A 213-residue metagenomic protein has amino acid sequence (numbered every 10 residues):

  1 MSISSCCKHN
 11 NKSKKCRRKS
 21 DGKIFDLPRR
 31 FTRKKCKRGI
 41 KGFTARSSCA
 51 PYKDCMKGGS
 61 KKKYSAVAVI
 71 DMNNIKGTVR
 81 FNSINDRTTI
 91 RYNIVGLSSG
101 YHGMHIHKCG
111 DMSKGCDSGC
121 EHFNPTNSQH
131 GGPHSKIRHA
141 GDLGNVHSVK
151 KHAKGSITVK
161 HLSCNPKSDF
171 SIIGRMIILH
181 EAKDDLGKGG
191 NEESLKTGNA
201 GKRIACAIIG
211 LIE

Functional and structural regions predicted by a protein language model:
M1-K62: Arg/Lys-rich, low-complexity, intrinsically disordered basic segments
K61-E213: N-terminal leader/targeting pre-sequences
